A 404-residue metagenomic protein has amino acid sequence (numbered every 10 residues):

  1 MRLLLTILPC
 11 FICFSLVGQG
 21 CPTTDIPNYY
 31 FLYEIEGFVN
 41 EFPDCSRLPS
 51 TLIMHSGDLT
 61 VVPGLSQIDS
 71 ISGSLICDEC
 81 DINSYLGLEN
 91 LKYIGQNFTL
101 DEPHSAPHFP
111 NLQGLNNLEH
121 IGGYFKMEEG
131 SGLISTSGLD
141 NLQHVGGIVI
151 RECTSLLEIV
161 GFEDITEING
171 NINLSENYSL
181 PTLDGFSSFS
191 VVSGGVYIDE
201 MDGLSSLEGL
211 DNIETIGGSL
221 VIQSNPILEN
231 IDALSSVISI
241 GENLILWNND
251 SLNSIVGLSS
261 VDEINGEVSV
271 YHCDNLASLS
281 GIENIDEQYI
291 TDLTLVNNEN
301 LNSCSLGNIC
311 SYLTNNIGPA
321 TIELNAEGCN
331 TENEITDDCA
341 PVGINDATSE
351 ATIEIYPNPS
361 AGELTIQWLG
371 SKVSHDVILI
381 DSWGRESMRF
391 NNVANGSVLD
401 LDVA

Functional and structural regions predicted by a protein language model:
M1-T24, C339, I344-N345: Bacterial Sec-dependent N-terminal signal peptides
C21-R47, T51-M54, I353-I355, P359 (+1 more regions): Acidic/polar, low-complexity intrinsically disordered N-terminal segments immediately downstream of a Sec signal
T24-Y33, P49-T60, I71-N83, G87 (+14 more regions): Concave beta-strand-loop units of leucine-rich repeat
L115, L258, I353-I355: Surface-exposed, proline-enriched loop/turn segments that connect beta strands in immunoglobulin-like
N330-E334: Extracytoplasmic/periplasmic ligand-binding sensor domains of two-pass membrane signal-transduction receptors
N345-A404: C-terminal outer-membrane/trafficking sorting elements
